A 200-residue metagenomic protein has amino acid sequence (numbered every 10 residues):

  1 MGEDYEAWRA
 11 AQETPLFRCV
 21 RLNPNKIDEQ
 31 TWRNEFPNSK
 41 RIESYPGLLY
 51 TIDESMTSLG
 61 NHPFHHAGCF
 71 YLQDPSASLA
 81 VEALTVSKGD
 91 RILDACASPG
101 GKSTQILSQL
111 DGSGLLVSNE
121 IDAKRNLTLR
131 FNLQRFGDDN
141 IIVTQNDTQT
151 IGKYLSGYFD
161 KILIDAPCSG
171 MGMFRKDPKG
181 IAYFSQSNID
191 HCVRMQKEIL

Functional and structural regions predicted by a protein language model:
M1-L200: S-adenosylmethionine
